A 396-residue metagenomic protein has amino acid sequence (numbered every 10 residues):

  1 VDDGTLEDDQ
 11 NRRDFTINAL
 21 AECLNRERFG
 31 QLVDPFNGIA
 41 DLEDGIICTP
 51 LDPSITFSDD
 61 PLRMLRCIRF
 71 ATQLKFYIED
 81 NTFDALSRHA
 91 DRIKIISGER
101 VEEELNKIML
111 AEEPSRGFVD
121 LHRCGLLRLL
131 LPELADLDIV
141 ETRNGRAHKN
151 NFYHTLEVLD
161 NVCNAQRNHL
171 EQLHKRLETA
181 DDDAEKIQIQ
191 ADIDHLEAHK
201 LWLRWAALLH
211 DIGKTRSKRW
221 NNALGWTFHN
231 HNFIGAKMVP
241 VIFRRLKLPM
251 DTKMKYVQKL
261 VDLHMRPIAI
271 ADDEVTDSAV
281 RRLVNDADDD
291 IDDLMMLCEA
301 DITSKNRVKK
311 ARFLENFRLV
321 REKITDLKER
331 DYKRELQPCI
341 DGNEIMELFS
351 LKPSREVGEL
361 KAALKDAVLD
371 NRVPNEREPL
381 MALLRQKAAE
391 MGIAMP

Functional and structural regions predicted by a protein language model:
V1-P396: Catalytic cores of the polymerase beta-like nucleotidyltransferase superfamily and closely associated nucleotide
